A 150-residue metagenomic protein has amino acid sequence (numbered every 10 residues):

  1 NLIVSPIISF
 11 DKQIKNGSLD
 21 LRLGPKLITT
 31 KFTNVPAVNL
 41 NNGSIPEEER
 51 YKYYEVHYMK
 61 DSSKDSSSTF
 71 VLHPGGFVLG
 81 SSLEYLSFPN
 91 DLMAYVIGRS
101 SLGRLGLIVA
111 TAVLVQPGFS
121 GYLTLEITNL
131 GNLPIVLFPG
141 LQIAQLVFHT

Functional and structural regions predicted by a protein language model:
N1-T150: DUTPase catalytic domain/fold
